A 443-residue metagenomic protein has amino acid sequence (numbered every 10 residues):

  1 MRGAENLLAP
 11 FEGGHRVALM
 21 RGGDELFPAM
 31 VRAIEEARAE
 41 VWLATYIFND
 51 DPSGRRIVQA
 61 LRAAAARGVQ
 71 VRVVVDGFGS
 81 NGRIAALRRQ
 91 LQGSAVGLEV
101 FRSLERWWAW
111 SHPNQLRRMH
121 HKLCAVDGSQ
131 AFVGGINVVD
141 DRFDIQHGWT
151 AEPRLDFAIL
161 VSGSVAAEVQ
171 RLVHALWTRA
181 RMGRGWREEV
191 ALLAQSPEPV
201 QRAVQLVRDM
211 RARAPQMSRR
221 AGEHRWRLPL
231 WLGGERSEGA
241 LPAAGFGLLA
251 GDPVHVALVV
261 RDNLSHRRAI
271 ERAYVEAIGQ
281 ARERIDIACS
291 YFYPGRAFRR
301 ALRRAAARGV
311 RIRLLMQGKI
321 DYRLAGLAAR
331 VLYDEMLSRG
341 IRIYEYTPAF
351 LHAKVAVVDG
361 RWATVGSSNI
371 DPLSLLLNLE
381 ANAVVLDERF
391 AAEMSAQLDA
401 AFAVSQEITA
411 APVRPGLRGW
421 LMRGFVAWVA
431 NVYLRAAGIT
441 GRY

Functional and structural regions predicted by a protein language model:
M1-Y443: Charged, low-complexity intrinsically disordered terminal segments
